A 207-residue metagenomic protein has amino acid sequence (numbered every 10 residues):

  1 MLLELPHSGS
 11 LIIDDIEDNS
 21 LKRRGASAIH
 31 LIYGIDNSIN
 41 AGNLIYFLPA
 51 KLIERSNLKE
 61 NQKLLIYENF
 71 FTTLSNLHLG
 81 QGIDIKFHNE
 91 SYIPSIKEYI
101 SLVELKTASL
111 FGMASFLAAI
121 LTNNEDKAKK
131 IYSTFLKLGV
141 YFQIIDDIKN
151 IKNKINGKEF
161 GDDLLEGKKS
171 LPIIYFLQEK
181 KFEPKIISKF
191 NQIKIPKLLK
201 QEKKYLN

Functional and structural regions predicted by a protein language model:
M1-P184: Mg2+-dependent prenyl diphosphate-binding active-site environment of isoprenoid biosynthetic enzymes
K185-N207: Mobile late-domain/C-terminal helix-loop "cap" segments that border catalytic sites or the cytosolic face
